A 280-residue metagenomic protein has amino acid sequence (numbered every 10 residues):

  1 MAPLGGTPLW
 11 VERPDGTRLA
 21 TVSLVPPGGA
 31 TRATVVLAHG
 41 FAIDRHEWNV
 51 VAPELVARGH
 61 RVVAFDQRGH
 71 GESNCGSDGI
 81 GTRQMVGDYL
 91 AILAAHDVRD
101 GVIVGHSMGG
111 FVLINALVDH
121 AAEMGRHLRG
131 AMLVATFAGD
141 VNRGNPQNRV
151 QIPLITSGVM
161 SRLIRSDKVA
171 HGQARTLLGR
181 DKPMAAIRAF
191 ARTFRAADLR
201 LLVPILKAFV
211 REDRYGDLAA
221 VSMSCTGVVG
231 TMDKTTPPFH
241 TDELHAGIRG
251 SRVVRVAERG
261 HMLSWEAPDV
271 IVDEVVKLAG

Functional and structural regions predicted by a protein language model:
M1-V35, A57-H60, V98-R99, G125-R129 (+2 more regions): Alpha/beta-hydrolase fold catalytic core
P14, P53, A57, R61 (+3 more regions): Active-site loop/oxyanion-hole signature of alpha/beta-hydrolase fold enzymes
A20-N74: Conserved HGGG/HGGXW glycine-rich cap/lid loop of the alpha/beta-hydrolase fold
I114, V118, A122-V159: Flexible "cap/lid" loop of the alpha/beta hydrolase fold
G144, R162-A219: Conserved alpha/beta-hydrolase catalytic His-Asp/Glu region
V221, G227-V229: Short beta-strand/loop motif that positions the catalytic acidic residue of the alpha/beta-hydrolase fold
T231-T236: Acidic catalytic loop of the alpha/beta-hydrolase fold
R259-V272: Catalytic histidine-centered segment of alpha/beta-hydrolase-like enzymes
